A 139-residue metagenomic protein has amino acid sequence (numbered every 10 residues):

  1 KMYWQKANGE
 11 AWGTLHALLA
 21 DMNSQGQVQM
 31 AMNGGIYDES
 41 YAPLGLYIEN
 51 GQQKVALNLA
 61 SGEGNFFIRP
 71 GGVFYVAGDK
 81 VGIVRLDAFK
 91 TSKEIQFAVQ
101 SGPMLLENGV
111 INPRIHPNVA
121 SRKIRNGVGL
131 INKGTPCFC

Functional and structural regions predicted by a protein language model:
K1-N65: Zymogen propeptides
W12, N118, R122: Electropositive phosphate-/nucleotide-binding environments in soluble metabolic enzymes
H16-L18, T91-S92, I124-R125: A generic local structural motif
M32-G34, Y75-A77, G129-I131: Short beta-strand segments
D38, A42-P117: Active-site-adjacent helix-turn-beta-strand microarchitecture at beta-sheet edges that either contains or buttresses
P70-G71, R122-G127: Short glycine-rich loop/turn motifs
G109, L130-G134: Generic secondary-structure microfeatures
T135-C139: Catalytic-pocket segment enriched in acidic/His residues
